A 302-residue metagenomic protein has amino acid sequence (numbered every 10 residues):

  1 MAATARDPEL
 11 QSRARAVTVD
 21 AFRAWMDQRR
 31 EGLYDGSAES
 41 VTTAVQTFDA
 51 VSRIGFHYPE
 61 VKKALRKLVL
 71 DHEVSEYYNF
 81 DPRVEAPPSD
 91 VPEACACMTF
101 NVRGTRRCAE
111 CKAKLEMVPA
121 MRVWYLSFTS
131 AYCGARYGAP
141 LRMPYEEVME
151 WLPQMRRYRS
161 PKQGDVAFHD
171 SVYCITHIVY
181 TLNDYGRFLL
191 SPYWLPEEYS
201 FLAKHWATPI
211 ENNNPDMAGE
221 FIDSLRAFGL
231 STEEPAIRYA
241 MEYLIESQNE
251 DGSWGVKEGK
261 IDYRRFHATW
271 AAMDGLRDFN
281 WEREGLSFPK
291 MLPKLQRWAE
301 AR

Functional and structural regions predicted by a protein language model:
M1-A2, G36-A50, R122-G134, D170-L182 (+2 more regions): Well-ordered alpha-helical segments within folded domains of soluble proteins
M1-Q28, G36, S40-M117, E147-E150 (+2 more regions): Terminal, non-catalytic domain-edge segments
D27-L33, E116-P119, S160-F168, H205-E211 (+1 more regions): Short, recurring structural edge motifs at helix starts
A50-H57, V74, R136-M143, D184-R187: Alpha-helix capping at helix-to-loop junctions
M98, C111-V118, R122-M149, E197-E198: Short N-terminal secondary-structure initiator segments
N101, C133-P161, F168-I175, R187-S191: A short mid-domain helix/strand-loop element embedded in enzyme catalytic domains that forms or borders the active-site
G164-E233: Long, repeat-rich segments with strong aromatic
